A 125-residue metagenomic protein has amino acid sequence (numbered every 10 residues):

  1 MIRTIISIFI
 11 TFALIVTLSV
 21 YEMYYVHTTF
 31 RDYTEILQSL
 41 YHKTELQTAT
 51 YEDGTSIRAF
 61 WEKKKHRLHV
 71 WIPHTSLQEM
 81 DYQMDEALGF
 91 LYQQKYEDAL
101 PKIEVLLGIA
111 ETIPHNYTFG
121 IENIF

Functional and structural regions predicted by a protein language model:
T4-Y21: Hydrophobic membrane-insertion alpha-helices, especially the h-region of bacterial N-terminal signal peptides
L18-Y25, A49, I72, S76 (+2 more regions): Non-transmembrane, amphipathic alpha-helical segments
V26-K43: Alpha-helical transmembrane signal-anchor/signal-peptide segments
D32-I36, D53, F60, Q83 (+1 more regions): Amphipathic, well-ordered alpha-helical segments in soluble domains
Q38, H42-K65: Alpha-helical segments in soluble extracytoplasmic regions
F60-Q78: Short, solvent-exposed, charged loop/turn and helix-capping segments that join or cap alpha-helices on peripheral
T75-F125: Structured, soluble extracytoplasmic/luminal domains of envelope-associated proteins
